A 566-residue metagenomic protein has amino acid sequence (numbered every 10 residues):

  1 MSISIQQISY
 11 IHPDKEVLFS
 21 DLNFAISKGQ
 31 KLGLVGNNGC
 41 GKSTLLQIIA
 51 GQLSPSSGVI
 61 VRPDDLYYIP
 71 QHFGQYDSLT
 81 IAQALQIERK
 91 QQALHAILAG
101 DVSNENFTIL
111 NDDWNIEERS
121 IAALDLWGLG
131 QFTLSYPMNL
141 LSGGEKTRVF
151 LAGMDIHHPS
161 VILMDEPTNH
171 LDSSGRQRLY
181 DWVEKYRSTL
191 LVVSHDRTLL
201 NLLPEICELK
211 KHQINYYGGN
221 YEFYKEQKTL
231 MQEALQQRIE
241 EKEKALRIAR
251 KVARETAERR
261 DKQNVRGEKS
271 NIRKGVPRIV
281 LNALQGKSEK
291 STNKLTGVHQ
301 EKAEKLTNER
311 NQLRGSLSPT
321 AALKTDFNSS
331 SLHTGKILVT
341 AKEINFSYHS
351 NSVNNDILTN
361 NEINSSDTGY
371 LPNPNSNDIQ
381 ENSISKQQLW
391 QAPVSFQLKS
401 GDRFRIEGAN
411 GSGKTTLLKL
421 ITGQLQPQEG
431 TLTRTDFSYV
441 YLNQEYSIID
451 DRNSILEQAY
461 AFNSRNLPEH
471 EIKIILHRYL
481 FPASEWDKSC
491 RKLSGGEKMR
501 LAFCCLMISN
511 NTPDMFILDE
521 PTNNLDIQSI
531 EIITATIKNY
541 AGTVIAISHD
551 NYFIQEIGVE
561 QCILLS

Functional and structural regions predicted by a protein language model:
M1-I11, K90-G143, Q227-Y348, D378-I384: Coupling and communication elements adjacent to P-loop NTPase active sites across diverse families
I5-I8, V17-S27, G58, A341-N345 (+2 more regions): Conserved beta-strand
L22-G33, S188, V394-R405, F437 (+1 more regions): Pre-Walker A (P-loop) beta-loop-beta motif of ABC nucleotide-binding domains
K31, T44-F107, S400-S412, T416-H470 (+1 more regions): ABC ATPase nucleotide-binding domain signature region
Q75-L140, N443-C505, S509-D514: ABC-family P-loop ATPase nucleotide-binding domains
G144-L163, E497-I517: GG-anchored amphipathic helix commonly corresponding to the ABC/SMC/Rad50 NBD signature/C-loop
I162-E166, L171, L442, M515-E520: Catalytic Walker B motif of ABC-type/P-loop ATPase nucleotide-binding domains
L202-G218, I557-S566: H-loop (His-switch) and adjacent beta-strand-loop-beta switch element of ABC-type ATPase nucleotide-binding domains
